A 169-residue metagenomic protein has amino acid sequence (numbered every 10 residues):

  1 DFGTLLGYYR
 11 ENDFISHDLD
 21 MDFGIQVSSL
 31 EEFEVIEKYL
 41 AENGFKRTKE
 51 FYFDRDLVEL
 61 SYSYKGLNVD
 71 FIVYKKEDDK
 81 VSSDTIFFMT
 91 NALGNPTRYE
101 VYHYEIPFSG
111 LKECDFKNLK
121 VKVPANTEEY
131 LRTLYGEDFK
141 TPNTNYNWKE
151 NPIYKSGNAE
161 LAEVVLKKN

Functional and structural regions predicted by a protein language model:
F2, G7-L19, Q26-N169: The feature captures the alpha-helical scaffold/lid subdomain characteristic of nucleotidyltransferase
